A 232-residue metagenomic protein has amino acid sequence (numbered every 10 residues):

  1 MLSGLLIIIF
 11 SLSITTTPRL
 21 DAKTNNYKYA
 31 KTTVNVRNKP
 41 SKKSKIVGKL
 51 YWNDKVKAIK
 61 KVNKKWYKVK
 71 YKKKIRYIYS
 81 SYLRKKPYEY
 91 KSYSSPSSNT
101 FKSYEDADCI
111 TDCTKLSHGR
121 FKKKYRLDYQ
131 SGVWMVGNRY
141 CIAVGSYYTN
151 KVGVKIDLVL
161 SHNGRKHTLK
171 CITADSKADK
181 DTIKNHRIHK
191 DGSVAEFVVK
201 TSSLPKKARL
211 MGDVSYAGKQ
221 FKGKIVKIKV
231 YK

Functional and structural regions predicted by a protein language model:
L2-S13: Bacterial N-terminal signal peptides
S11-Y27: Sec-dependent signal peptide cleavage junction
S41-K45, A143-V144: Short, solvent-exposed loop/turn positions at domain surfaces that link secondary-structure elements or cap domain
K45, Y51-D54, K151, K190: Residue-level recognition of short, solvent-exposed, well-ordered loop/turn junctions that link secondary-structure
V47-S81: SH3/SH3-like beta-barrel superfamily modules
S80-Y88: Structured surface patches comprising rigid loops and adjacent beta-strands/short helices at the edges of well-ordered
Y90-K232: Solvent-exposed, well-ordered loop and adjacent helix/strand elements within mature globular domains that form
